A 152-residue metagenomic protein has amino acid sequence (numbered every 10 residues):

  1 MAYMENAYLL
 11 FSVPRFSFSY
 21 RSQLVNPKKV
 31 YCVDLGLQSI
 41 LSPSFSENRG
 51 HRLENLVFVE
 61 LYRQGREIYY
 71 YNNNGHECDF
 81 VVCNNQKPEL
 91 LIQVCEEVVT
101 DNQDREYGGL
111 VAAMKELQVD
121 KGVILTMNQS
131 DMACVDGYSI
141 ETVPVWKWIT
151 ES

Functional and structural regions predicted by a protein language model:
M1-P88: Accessory nucleic acid-recognition modules appended to NTPase machines
C78, T100-Q103, D131-V135: Short active-site-adjacent structural elements
E89-V99: Active-site ExK catalytic segment of metal-dependent nucleases
V99-G108, S152: Active-site-adjacent loop/helix micro-motif of nuclease/hydrolase catalytic cores
V111-V119: Arginine/glycine-rich "motif VI" loop of SF2 helicases in the C-terminal RecA-like domain
L125-T126: Short beta-strand/turn micro-motifs composed of small residues that flank or help shape donor/cofactor-binding pockets
Q129-S152: Domain-level recognition of nuclease-like catalytic cores that cleave nucleotide substrates
